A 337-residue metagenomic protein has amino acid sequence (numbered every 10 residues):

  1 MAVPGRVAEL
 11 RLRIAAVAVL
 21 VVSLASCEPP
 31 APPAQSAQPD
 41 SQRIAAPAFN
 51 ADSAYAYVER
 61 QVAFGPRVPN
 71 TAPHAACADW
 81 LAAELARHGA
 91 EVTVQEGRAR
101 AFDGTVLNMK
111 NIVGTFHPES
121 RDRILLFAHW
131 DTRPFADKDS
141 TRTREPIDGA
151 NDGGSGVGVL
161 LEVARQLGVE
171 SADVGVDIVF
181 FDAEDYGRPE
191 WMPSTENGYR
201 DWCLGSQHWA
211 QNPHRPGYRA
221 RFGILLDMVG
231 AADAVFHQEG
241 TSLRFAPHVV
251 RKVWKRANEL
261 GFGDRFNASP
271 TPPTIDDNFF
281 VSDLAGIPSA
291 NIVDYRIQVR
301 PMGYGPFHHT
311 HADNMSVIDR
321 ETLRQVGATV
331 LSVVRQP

Functional and structural regions predicted by a protein language model:
R13-A25: Bacterial N-terminal signal peptides
C27-P30: Bacterial signal peptide processing site
P32-C77, H88, R300-V317: N-terminal capping segment at the start of a domain
D40-A48, V62-P73, A99-F102, T143-G154 (+5 more regions): Second-shell loop/turn segments in exported
R60-E119: A non-catalytic alpha/beta surface segment that caps or lines the substrate-entry region of metallo-dependent hydrolase
R67-P69, R98-A101, E119-S120, W130-P134 (+4 more regions): Solvent-exposed loop/turn segments at secondary-structure junctions within structured extracellular/periplasmic domains
R144-H248: Acidic/histidine-rich catalytic neighborhood of metal-dependent amide-processing enzymes
F222, V229-P337: Active-site-adjacent substrate-binding region of metalloamidase/peptidase-like peptide-processing proteins
